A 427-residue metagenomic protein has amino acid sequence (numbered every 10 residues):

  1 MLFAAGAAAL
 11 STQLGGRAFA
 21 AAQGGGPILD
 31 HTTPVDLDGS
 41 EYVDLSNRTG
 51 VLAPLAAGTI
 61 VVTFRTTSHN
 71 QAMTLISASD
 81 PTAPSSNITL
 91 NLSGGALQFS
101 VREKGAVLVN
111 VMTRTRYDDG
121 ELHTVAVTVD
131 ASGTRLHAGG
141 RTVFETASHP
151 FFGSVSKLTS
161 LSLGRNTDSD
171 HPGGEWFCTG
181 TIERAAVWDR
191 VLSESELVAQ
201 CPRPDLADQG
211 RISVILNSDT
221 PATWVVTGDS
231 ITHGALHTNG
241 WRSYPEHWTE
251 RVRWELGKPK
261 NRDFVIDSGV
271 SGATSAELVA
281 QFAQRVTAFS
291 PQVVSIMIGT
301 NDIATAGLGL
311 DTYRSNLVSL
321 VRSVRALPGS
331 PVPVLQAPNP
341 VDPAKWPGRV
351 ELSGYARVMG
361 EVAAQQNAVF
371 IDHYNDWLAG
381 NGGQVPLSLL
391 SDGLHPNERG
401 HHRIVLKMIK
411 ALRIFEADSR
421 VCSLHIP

Functional and structural regions predicted by a protein language model:
M1-A20: N-terminal export signals
G24-G210: Extracellular glycan-associated modules
V62, L136, V226, I296 (+1 more regions): Structural beta-sheet core signal
N70-Q71, E194, H233-T238, S275-A276: Short, solvent-exposed loop/turn elements at domain surfaces
A199-Q200, G210-S213, A417-P427: Short, flexible loop/turn segments with low-complexity composition
R203-S268, Q281-S290: Serine-esterase "nucleophile elbow" of acetyl-processing enzymes
A235-R242, D267-S275, A304-L308, G393: Acidic/histidine-rich helix-loop elements that form or flank divalent-metal/phosphate-binding sites at the catalytic
E246, E250-R262, E277-I426: Alpha-helical cap/lid subdomain in secreted, periplasmic, or secretory-pathway luminal O-acyl-processing enzymes
